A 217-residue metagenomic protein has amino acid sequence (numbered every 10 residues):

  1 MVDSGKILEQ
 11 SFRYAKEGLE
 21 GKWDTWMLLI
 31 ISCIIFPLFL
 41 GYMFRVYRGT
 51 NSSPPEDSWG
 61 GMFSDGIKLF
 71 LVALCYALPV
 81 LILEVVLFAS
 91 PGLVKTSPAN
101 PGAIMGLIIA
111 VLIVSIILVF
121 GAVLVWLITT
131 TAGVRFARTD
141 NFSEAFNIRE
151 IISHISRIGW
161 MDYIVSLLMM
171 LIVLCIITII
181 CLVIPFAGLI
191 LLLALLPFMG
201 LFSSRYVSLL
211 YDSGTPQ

Functional and structural regions predicted by a protein language model:
G5-I31, E56-I82, I128-T178, Y211 (+1 more regions): Interfacial aromatic "cap" segments that immediately flank transmembrane helices in multipass membrane proteins
L28-N51, G60-G61, D65-W126: Short, small/hydrophobic-residue-rich motifs at membrane-helix boundaries and re-entrant hairpins of integral membrane
L29-R48, G106-A145, I179-T215: Selective recognition of hydrophobic, aromatic-rich stretches within alpha-helical transmembrane segments of polytopic
V80-S97, M169-A187: Alpha-helical membrane-embedding segments and immediately adjacent membrane-interface amphipathic helices
